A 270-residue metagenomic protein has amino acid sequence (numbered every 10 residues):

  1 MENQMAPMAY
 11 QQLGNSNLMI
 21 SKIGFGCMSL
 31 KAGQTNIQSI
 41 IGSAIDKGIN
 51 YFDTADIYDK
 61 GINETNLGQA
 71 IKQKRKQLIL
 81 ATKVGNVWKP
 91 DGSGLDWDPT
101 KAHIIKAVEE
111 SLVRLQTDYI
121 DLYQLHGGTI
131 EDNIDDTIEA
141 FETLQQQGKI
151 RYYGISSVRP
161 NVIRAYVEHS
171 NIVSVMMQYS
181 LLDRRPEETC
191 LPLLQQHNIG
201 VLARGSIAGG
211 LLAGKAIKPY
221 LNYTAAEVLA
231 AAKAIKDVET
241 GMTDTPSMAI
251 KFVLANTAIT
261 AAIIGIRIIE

Functional and structural regions predicted by a protein language model:
M1-I79: N-terminal binding-site loop/beta-alpha segment at the start of enzyme catalytic domains that lines or forms
Q4-Q11, T65, A107-E109, N161 (+1 more regions): Alpha-helical scaffolding within the catalytic cores of extracellular/periplasmic polymer-degrading hydrolases
L13, F25, F52, L67 (+8 more regions): Conserved, mostly hydrophobic/aromatic
G14-K31, A81-L95, Y119, Q124: N-terminal small/glycine-rich loop or linker at the start of catalytic domains across soluble metabolic enzymes
A32-I45, P99-L115, S157-A165, P246-A249: Short, acidic/polar
N36-S39, N66, L95-K106, D132-D136 (+1 more regions): Alpha-helix N-cap and loop-to-helix initiation/capping positions
L112-E131: Active-site groove signature of glycoside hydrolases
G128-E270: Beta/alpha (TIM)-barrel catalytic core signal, keyed to glycine-rich beta->alpha loops juxtaposed to Asp/Glu that bind
